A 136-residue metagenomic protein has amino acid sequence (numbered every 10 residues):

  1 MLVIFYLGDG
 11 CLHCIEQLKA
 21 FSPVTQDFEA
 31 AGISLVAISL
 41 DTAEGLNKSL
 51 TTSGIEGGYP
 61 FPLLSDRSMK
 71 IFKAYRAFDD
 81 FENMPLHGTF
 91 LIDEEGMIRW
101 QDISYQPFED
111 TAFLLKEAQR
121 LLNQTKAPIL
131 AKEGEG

Functional and structural regions predicted by a protein language model:
M1-G136: Chalcogenol-based redox active-site neighborhoods
